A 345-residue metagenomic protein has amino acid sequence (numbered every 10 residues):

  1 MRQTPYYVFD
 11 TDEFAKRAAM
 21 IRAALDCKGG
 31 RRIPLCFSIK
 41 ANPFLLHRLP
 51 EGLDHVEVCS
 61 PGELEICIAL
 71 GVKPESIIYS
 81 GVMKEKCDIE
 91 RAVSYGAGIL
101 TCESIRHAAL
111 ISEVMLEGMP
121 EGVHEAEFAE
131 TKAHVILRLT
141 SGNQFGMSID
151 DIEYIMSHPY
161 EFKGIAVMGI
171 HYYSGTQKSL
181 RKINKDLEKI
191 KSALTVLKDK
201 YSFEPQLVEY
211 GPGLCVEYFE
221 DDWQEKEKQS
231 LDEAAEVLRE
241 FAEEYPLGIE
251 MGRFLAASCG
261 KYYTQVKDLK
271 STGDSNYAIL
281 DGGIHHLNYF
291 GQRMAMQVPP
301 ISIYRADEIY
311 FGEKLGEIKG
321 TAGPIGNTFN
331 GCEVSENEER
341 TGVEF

Functional and structural regions predicted by a protein language model:
M1-L100, I105-A133, F162, A166 (+2 more regions): A charged N-terminal "starter" segment
E13, N42, E63, K84 (+8 more regions): Short, glycine-/Ser/Thr-/acidic-enriched flexible segments
F14, K40, S60, A92 (+5 more regions): Conserved, mostly hydrophobic/aromatic
R48, A69, I89-S94, I111-M115 (+5 more regions): Short acidic, glycine/serine/threonine-rich loops at helix termini
A133-T140: ATP-grasp fold ATP-binding core
S141-L269, G273: Active-site loop/helix belt of alpha/beta enzymes
P246-F345: Charged (often Lys/Glu-rich) extended helix/loop segments that serve as interaction or gating elements
